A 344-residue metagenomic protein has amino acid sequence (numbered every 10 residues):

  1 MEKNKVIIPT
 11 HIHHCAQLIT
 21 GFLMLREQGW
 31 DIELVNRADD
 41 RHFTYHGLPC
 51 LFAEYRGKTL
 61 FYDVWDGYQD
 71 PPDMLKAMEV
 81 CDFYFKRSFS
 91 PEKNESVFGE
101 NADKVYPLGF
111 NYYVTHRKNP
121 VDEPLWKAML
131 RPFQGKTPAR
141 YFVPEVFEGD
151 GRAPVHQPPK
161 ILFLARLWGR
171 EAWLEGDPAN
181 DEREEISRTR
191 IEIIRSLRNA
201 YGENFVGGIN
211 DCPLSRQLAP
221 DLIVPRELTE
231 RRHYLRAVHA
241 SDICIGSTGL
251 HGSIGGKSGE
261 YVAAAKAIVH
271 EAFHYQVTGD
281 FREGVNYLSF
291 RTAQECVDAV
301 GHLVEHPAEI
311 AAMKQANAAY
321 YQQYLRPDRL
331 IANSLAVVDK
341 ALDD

Functional and structural regions predicted by a protein language model:
M1-D73, R170, L174-R190, N199-G202 (+2 more regions): N-terminal pre-catalytic "stem/leader" segment of glycosyltransferase-like enzymes
H11-H14, W65-Q69, F89-E92, N111-T115 (+8 more regions): Short, solvent-exposed loop/turn segments at secondary-structure junctions
H42-Y45, T189, R226-E230, L250-I254: Short, glycine/acidic-rich beta->alpha junctions
A53-E184, I191: Catalytic core of nucleotide-activated saccharide and alditol-phosphate transferases
E171-E184, L218-V224, C244-T248: Surface-exposed cleft-lining segments at the edges of enzyme active sites
E185-L228, R232, H274, G279-R282: Catalytic donor nucleotide-activated moiety binding site of glycosyltransferases and closely related
P220-I223, Y234-L342: Catalytic binding pocket for nucleotide-activated donors in carbohydrate/polymer assembly enzymes
